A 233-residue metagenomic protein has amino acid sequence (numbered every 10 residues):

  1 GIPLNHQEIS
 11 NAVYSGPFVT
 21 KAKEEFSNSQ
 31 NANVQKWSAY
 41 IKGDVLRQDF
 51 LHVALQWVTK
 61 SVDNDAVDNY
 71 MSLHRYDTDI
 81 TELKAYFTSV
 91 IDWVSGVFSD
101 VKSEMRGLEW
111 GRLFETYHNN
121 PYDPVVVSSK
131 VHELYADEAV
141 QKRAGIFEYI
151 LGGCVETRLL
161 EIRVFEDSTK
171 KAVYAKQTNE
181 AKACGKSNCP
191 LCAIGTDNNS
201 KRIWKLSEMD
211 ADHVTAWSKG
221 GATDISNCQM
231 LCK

Functional and structural regions predicted by a protein language model:
G1, D167-A175, A193-M230: Histidine-centered nuclease catalytic patch
I2-T157: Solvent-exposed functional surfaces
H6, F147-E148, I162, L206 (+1 more regions): Generic secondary-structure boundary/loop-capping signal
I146-N198: Short, charged surface segments at domain edges that flank catalytic/cofactor-binding sites
K233: Mixed-charge (Asp/Glu-Lys/Arg
